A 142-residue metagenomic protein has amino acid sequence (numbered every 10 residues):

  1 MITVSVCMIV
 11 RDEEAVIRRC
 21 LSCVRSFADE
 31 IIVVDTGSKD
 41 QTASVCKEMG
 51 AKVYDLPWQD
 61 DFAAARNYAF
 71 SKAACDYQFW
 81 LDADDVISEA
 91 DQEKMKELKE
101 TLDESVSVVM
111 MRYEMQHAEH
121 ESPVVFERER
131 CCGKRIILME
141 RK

Functional and structural regions predicted by a protein language model:
M1-S5: Extreme N-terminal starter segment of soluble prokaryotic enzymes
M8-E30: Short, well-formed alpha-helical segments that are part of the catalytic scaffolds of diverse glycosyltransferases
C23, D35-K47, W58, D82: A conserved acidic beta->alpha catalytic loop
I32-D35, Y54: Conserved beta-strand positions in the Rossmann-like core of class I SAM-dependent methyltransferases
A43-Y68, K72: Conserved donor nucleotide-binding strand/loop of the catalytic core
D60, Y77, L81-S88: Acidic metal-phosphate-binding loop of nucleotide-sugar-dependent transferases
A64-F70, D76, S88-K142: Catalytic-site signature of metal-activated, phosphate-bearing donor transferases, centered on the GT-A/GT-A-like
